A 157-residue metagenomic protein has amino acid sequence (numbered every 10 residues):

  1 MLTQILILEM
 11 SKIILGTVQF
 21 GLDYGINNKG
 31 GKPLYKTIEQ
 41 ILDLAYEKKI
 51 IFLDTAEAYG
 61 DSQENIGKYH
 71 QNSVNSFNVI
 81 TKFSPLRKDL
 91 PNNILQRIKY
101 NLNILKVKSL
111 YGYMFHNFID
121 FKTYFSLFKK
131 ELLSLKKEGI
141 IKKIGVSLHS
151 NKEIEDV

Functional and structural regions predicted by a protein language model:
L2-F77, K130, K137: N-terminal binding-site loop/beta-alpha segment at the start of enzyme catalytic domains that lines or forms
K12-I14, I51-F52, S76-I80, S109-M114 (+1 more regions): Structural preference for beta-strand elements that scaffold enzyme active sites
V18-F20, A56-A58, K82-L86, F115-F118 (+1 more regions): Active-site beta-loop-alpha junctions enriched in small/polar residues
I26, P85-K88: A short, charged, and often flexible helix/loop element on the N-terminal side of the glycosyltransferase catalytic
V74, T81-P85, V157: Short, highly charged low-complexity linear segments
D89-V157: Glycine/proline-rich, positively charged, aromatic-decorated active-site loop/lid region on the catalytic face
